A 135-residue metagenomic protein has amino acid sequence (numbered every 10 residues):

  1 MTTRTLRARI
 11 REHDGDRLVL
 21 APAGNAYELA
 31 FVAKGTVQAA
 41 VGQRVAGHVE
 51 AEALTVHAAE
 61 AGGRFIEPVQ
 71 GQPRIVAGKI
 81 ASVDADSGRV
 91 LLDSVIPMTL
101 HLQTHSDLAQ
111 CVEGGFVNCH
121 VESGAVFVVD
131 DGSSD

Functional and structural regions predicted by a protein language model:
M1, V128-D135: Charged, low-complexity amphipathic helices and coil/IDR segments
M1-D14, I66-D86, F116-C119: Structural detector for short beta-strands of small beta-barrel domains
R7-I10, A39-T55, E113-D131: Flexible glycine-rich surface loops and low-complexity tracts that mediate binding to linear polymers
R11, A21, E50, A81 (+3 more regions): A structural detector for beta-sheet-dominated domains
G15-Q70: Acidic (E/D-rich), amphipathic helical modules within compact regulatory domains
G15-V19, D86-L91: Short aromatic-glycine-enriched beta-strand elements
A23-A39, V95-E113, S123-A125: Beta-strand/loop nucleic-acid-binding surfaces
N25-E28, G88, S134: Intrinsically disordered, low-complexity coil segments
